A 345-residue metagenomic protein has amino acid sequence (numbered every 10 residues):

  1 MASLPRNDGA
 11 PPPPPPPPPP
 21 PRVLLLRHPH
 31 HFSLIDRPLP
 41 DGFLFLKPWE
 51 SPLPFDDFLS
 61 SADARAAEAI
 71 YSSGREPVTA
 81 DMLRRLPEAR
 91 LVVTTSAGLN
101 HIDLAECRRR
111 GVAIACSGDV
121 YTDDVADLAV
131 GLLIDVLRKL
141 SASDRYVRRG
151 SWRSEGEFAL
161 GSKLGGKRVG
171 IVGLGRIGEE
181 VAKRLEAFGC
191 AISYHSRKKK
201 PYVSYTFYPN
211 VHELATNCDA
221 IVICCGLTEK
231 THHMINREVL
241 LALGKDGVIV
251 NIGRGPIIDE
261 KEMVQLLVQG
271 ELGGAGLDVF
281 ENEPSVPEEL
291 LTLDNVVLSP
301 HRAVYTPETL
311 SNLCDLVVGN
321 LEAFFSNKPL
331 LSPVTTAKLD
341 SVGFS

Functional and structural regions predicted by a protein language model:
M1-A69, S73, F325, V342-S345: N-terminal glycine-/charge-rich "phosphate-binding" loop or analogous flexible N-terminal tail
R6, P18-P19, S33-L34, L140 (+2 more regions): Rossmann-like dinucleotide/phosphate-binding beta-alpha-beta segment
W49, S73, T95-S96, V112-D123 (+2 more regions): Short beta->alpha connector loops at strand-helix junctions that form conserved, small/polar/Pro-enriched
L59-R65, L83-L86, L164, L214-T216 (+2 more regions): A short, aliphatic-rich alpha-helical micro-motif
G74-R75, A97, D219, C224-L227 (+2 more regions): Short glycine-/small-residue-rich Rossmann-like dinucleotide-binding loops
P77-A89, L104-E106, K230-I249, E260: Rossmann-fold NAD(P) dinucleotide-binding segment
R110-V112, S117-R168, E180-K183, A187 (+1 more regions): Phosphate-binding beta-alpha-beta segment of Rossmann-like dinucleotide-binding domains, i.e., the NAD(P)
A115, R237, D246-S345: Rossmann-like dinucleotide-binding domain for NAD(H)/NADP(H)
